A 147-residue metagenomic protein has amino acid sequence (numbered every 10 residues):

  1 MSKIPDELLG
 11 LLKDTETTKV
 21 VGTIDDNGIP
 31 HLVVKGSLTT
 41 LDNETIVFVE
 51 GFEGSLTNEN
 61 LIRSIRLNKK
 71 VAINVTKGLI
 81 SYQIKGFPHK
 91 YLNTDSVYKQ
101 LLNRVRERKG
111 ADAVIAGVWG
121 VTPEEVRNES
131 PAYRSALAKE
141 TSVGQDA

Functional and structural regions predicted by a protein language model:
M1-A147: Binding-site signature for planar aromatic cofactors or substrates
